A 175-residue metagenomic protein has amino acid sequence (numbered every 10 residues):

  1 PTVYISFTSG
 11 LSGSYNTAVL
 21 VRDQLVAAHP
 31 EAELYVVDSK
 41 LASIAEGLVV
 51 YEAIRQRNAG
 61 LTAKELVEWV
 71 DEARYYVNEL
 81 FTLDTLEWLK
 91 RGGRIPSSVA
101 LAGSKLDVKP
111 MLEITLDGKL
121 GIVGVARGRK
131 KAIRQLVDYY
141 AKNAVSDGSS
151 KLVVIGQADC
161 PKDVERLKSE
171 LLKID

Functional and structural regions predicted by a protein language model:
P1-Y15: N-terminal glycine-rich phosphate/adenylate-binding segment common to multiple enzyme folds
S6, Y35-V36: A glycine-rich beta-strand to alpha-helix segment that forms a phosphate/ribose-binding loop at ligand/cofactor sites
L11-S14, V19-Q24, A32-Y35, L41-D175: Mixed-charge interfacial surface used for oligomerization/domain docking and macromolecular partner engagement
